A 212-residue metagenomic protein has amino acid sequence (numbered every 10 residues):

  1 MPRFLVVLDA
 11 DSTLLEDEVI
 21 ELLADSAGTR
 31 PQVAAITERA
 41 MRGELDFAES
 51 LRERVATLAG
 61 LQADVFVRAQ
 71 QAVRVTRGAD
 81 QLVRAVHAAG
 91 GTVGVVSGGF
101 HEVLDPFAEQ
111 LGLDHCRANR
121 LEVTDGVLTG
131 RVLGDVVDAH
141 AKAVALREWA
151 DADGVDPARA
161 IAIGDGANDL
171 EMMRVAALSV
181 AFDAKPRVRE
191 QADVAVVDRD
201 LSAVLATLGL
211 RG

Functional and structural regions predicted by a protein language model:
M1-L121, D125: Alpha-helical substrate-recognition element adjacent to the catalytic core
Q70-G212: C-terminal cap/substrate-recognition subdomain and adjoining C-terminal extension of metal-dependent phosphatase-like
